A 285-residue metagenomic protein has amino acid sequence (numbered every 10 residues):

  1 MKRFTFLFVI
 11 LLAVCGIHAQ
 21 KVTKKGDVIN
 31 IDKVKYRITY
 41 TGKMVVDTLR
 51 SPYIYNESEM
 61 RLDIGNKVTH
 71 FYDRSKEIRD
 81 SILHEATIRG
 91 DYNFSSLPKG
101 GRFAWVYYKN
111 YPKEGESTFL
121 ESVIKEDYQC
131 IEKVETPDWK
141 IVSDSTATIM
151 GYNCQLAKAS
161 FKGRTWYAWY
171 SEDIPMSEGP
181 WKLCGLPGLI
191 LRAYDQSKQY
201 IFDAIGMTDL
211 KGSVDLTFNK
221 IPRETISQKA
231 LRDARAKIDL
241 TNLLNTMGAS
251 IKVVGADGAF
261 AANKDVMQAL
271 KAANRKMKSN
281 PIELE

Functional and structural regions predicted by a protein language model:
M1-I29: Bacterial Sec-dependent N-terminal signal peptides
T5-F8, D27, S51, A157 (+1 more regions): Residues embedded in well-ordered secondary-structure elements
I10-A13, S145, K182: N-terminal hydrophobic or amphipathic segments with adjacent small-residue motifs that include Sec signal peptides
A19, A157-N219: Gly/Pro-enriched, hydrophobic low-complexity segments that function as extracytoplasmic propeptides/linkers
Q20-D138, D144-T146, K198-E285: Extracellular or lumenal secretory-pathway regions
D32-T39, L49-R50, Y152-K158, G185-R192: Short, hydrophobic/aromatic-rich segments at coil-to-beta transitions
Q129-S171, S177-G179: Extended beta-strand-rich segments in extracellular/periplasmic secretory proteins, especially within noncatalytic
